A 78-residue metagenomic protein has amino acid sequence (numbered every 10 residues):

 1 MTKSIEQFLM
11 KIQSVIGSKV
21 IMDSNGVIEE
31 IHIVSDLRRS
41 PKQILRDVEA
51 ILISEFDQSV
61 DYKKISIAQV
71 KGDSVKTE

Functional and structural regions predicted by a protein language model:
M1-E6, L37-S40: N-terminal start-of-chain detector that recognizes signal peptides and the immediate post-cleavage beginning
K3, Q7-H32: Short edge beta-strands and adjacent turn/loop segments
I5-F8, I44-L52: Short amphipathic alpha-helices in soluble, non-transmembrane regions that often serve as interface/regulatory elements
S14, R38-R39, E49, I53-D61: Non-catalytic alpha-helical coupling and interface elements of nucleotide-dependent molecular machines and regulators
S24, I28, D47-A50, I67 (+2 more regions): A sequence-level detector of short, solvent-exposed, charge-rich linear segments
N25-D47: A short interface-forming secondary-structure element
D36, F56-E78: A short amphipathic beta-strand at an alpha->beta junction
